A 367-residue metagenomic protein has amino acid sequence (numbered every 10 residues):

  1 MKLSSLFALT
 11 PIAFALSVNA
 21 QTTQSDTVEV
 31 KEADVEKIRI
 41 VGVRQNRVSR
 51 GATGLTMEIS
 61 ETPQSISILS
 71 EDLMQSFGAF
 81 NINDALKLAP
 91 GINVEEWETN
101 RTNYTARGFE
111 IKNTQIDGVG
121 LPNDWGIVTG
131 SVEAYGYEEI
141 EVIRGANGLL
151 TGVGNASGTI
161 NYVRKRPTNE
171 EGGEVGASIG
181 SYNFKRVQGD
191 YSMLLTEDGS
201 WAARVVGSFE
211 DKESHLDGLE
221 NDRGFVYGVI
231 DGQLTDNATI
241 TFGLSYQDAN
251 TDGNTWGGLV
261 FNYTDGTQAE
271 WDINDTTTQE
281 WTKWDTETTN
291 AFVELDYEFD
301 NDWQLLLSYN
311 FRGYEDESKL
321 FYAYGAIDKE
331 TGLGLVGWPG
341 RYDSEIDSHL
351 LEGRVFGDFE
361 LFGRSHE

Functional and structural regions predicted by a protein language model:
M1-E29: Cleavable N-terminal targeting peptides that direct proteins into the secretory/outer-membrane pathway or into
F14, K31-E171, V175: Acidic, small-polar-rich N-terminal luminal/periplasmic segments of exported/outer-membrane proteins
L69, F77, R101, D124 (+7 more regions): Transmembrane beta-barrel architecture of outer-membrane proteins
N123, Y135-E138, L149-V226, L234-A238 (+1 more regions): Outer-membrane beta-barrel translocator/receptor signature
M193-L195, D231-Q233, D296-Y297, G357-F359: Residue-level signature of outer-membrane beta-barrel architecture
G199-W201, N237-I240, D302-L305, G363: Repeated loop/turn-to-beta-strand initiation elements of outer-membrane beta-barrel proteins
E210-S214, V226-E298, G313-I346: Acidic/polar loop-and-plug regions of large Gram-negative outer-membrane beta-barrel proteins
A291-Y314, P339-E367: Face-selective signature of the C-terminal outer-membrane beta-barrel domain
